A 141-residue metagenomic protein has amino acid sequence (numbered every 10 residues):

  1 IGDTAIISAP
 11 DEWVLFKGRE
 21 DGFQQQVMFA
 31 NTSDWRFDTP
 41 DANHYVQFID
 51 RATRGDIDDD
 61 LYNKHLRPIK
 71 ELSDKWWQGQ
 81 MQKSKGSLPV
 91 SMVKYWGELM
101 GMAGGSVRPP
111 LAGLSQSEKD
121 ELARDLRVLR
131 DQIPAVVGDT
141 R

Functional and structural regions predicted by a protein language model:
I1-W77: Catalytic alpha/beta core domains of metabolic enzymes, predominantly
S8, D34, Q82-K85, L111: Glycine- and other small-residue-rich loops at beta-strand/loop junctions that grip anionic moieties
D60, V93, L122: Conserved, mostly hydrophobic/aromatic
Y62, G86-V90, S115, K119: A structural signal for well-ordered alpha-helical scaffolds and beta->alpha junctions
R67-P109: Conserved short secondary-structure transition element at the edge of the structured enzyme core that lines
P109-R141: Long, low-complexity C-terminal extensions of enzymes
